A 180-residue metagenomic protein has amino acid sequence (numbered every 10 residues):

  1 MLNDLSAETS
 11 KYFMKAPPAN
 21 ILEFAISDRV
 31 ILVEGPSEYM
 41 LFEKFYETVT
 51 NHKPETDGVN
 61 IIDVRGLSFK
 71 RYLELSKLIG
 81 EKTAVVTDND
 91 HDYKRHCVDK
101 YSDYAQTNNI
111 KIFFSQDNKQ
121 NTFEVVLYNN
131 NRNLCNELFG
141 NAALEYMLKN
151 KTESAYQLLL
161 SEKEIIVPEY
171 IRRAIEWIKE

Functional and structural regions predicted by a protein language model:
M1-A19: Charged, flexible boundary elements
M14-L32, P36-E180: Acidic, Mg2+-coordinating catalytic modules of nucleic-acid enzymes
